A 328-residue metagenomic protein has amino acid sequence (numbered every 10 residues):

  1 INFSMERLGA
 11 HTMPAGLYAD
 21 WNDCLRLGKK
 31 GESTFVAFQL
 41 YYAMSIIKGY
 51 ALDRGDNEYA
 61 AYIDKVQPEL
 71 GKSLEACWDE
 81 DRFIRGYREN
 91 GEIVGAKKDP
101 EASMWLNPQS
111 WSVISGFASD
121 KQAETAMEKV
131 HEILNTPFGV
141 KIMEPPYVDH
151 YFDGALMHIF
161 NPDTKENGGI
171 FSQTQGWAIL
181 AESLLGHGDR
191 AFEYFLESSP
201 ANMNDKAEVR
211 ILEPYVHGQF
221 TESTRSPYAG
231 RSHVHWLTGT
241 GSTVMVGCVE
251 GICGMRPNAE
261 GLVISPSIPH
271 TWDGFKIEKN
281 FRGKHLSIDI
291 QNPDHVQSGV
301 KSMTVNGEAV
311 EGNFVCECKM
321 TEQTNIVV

Functional and structural regions predicted by a protein language model:
I1-K30: Active-site lining segments of carbohydrate-active enzymes
A10, D53, K72, H187-R190: Secondary-structure boundary elements
M13-G16, F83-I84, M143, H217 (+2 more regions): Short clusters of hydrophobic/aromatic residues that line enzyme substrate/ligand-binding pockets
L17-D20, Y42, G307: Short, small-residue-rich loop/turn micro-motifs
C24-A37, E92-S115, H158-Q175, L180 (+2 more regions): Solvent-exposed loop and edge beta-strand segments that line ligand/cofactor-binding and catalytic clefts
Q39-M157, L196, P200-Y228, N280: Catalytic cores of carbohydrate-active enzymes
E132-N135, F160-K165, W177-V328: Non-catalytic C-terminal accessory modules of carbohydrate-active enzymes
